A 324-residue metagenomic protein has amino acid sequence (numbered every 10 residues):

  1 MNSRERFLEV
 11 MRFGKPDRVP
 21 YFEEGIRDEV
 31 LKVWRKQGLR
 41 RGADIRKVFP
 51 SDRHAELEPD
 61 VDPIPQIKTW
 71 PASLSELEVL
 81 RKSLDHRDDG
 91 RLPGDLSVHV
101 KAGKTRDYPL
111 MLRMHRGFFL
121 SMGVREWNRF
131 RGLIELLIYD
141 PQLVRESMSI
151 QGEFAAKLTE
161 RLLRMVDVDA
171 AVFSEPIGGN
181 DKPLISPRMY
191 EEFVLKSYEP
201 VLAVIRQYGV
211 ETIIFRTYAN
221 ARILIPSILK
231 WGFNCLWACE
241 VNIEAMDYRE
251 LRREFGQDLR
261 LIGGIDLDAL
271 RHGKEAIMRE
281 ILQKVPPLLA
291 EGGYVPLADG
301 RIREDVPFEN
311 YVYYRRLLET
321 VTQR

Functional and structural regions predicted by a protein language model:
M1-L39, R81-R324: Active-site loop segments of alpha/beta catalytic cores
R18, E29, I45, R53 (+2 more regions): Short linear motifs in intrinsically disordered/low-complexity regions
L39-D60, M165: Catalytic domains of carbohydrate-active enzymes, especially glycoside hydrolases
L57-P65, S75, D88: N-terminal catalytic cores of secreted or lumenal carbohydrate-active enzymes
E58-P59, P65-W70, D95, S121-E126: Short, conserved acidic/polar surface loops in the N-terminal third of protein domains
S73-K82: Active-site gating loops and adjacent loop-to-helix segments of metal-dependent hydrolytic enzymes
